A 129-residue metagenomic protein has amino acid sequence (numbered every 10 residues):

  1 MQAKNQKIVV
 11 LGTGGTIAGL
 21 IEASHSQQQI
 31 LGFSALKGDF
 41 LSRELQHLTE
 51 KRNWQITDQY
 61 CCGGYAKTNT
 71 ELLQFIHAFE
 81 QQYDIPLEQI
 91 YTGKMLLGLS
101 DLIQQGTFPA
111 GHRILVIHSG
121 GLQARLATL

Functional and structural regions predicted by a protein language model:
M1-G63, I117-L129: Glycine-rich phosphate/pyrophosphate-binding loop at beta-loop-alpha junctions
M1-K4, T107-G111: Flexible, charged surface loops at secondary-structure boundaries
T57-A110: Active-site-adjacent helical/loop segments in soluble small-molecule enzymes
Y91-G98, P109-L129: ATP/nucleoside-binding phosphotransfer catalytic cores, i.e., glycine-rich phosphate-binding loops
